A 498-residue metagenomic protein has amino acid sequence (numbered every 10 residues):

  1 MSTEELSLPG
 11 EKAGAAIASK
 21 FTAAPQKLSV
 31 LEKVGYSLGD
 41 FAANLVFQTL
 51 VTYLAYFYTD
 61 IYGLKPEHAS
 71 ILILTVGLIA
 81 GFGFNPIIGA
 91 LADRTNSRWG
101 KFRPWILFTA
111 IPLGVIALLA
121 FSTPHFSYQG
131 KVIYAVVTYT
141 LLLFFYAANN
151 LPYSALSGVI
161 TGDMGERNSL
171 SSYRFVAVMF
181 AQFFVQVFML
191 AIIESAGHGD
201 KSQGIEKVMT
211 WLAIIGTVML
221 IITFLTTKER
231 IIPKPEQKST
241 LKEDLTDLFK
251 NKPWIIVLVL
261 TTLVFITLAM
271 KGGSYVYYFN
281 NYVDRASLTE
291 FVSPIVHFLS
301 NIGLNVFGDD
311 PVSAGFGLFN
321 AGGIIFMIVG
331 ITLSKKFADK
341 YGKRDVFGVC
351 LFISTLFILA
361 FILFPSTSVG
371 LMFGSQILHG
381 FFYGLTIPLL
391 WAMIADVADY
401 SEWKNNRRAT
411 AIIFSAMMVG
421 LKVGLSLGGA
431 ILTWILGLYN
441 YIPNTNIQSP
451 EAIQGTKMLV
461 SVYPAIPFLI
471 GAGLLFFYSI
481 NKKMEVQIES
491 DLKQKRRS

Functional and structural regions predicted by a protein language model:
S2-S498: Membrane-embedded alpha-helical bundles of multi-pass transporters/translocases, especially carrier/permease families
